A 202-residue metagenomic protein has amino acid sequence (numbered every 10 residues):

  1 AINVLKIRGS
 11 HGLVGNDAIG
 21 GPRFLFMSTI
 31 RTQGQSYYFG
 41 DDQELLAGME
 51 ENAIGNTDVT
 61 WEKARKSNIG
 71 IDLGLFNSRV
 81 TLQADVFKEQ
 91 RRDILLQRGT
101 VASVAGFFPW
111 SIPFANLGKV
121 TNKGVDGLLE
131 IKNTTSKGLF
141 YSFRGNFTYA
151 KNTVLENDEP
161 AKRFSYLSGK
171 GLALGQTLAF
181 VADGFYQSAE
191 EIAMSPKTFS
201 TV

Functional and structural regions predicted by a protein language model:
A1, P196-V202: Short, intrinsically disordered, charge-balanced linker/junction segments flanking boundaries in proteins
A1-V181: Extracellular/periplasmic, surface-exposed regions of secreted and cell-surface proteins
S188-A189, T201: Alpha-helix N-cap recognition
